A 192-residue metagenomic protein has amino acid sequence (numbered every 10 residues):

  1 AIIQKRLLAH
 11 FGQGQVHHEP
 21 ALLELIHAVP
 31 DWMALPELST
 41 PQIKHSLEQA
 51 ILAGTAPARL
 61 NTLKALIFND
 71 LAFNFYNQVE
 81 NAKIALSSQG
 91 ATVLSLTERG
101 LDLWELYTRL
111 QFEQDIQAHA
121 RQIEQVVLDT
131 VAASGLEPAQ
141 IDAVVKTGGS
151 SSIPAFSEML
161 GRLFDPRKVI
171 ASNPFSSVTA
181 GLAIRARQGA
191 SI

Functional and structural regions predicted by a protein language model:
A1-E98: Phosphate-binding glycine-rich/basic clefts of nucleotide- and phosphate-handling proteins, predominantly
I2, V79, V127, K146 (+1 more regions): Residue-level signature of catalytic and energy-coupling elements of molecular machines, predominantly ATP/GTP-dependent
H17-A28, V131-G148: Short glycine-rich phosphate-binding loop at a beta-alpha junction
K64-A72, L101-T130: Adenine-nucleotide phosphate-binding core of ATP-dependent small-molecule kinases
I67, L71-A72, P138-L160: Glycine-rich phosphate-binding loops at beta-strand->alpha-helix junctions
A82-A85, D115-Q140, V144, R185-Q188: Phosphate/ATP-binding catalytic cores across multiple sugar-kinase/actin-like superfamilies, primarily ASKHA
T97, V144-G149, S172, A183: Generic beta-strand/beta-sheet core signal
A139, S157-I184, S191-I192: Conserved phosphate-binding/catalytic loops in two-lobed NTP-binding clefts
